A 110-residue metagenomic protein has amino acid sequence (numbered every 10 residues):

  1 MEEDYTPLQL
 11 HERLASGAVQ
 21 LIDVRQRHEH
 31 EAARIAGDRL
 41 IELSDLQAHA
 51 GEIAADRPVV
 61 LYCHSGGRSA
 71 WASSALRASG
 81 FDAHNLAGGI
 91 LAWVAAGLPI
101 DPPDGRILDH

Functional and structural regions predicted by a protein language model:
M1-Q20, Q26-P58, G67-H110: Rhodanese-like catalytic fold shared by cysteine-dependent sulfurtransferases and DSP/PTP-type phosphatases
Y62-C63: Short, surface-exposed ligand- or partner-binding patches at beta-edge/loop junctions that are enriched in aromatics
